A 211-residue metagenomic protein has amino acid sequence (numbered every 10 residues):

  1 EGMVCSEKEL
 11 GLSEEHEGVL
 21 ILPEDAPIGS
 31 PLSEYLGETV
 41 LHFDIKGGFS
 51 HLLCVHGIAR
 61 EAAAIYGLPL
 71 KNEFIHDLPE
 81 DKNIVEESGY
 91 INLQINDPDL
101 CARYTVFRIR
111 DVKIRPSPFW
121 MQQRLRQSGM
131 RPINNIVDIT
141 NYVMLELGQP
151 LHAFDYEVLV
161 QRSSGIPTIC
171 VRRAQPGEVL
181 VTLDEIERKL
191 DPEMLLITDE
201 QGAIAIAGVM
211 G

Functional and structural regions predicted by a protein language model:
E1-G211: RNA/tRNA-interacting regions in translation and RNA-turnover enzymes
